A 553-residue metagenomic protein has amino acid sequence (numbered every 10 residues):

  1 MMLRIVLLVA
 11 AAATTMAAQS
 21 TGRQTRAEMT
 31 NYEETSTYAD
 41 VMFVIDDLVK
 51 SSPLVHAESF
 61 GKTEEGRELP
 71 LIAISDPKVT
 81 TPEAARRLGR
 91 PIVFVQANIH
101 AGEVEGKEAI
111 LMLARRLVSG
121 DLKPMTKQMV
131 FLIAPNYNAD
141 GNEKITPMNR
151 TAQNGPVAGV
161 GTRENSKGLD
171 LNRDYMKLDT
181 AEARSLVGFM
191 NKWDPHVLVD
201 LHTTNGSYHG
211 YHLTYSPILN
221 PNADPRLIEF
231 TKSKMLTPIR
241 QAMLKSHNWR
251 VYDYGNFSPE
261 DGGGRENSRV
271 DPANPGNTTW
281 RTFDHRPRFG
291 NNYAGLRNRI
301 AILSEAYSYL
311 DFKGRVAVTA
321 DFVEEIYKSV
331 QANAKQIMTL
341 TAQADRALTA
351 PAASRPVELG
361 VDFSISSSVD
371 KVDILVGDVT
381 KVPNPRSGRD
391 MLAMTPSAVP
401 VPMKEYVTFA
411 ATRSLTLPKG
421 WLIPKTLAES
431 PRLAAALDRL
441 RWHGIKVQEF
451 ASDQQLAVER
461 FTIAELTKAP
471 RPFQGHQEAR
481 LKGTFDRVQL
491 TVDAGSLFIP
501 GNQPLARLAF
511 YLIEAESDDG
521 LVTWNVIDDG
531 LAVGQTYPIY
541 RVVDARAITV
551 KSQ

Functional and structural regions predicted by a protein language model:
M1-V9: Sec-dependent signal peptide recognition, specifically the positively charged N-region followed immediately by
V9-A18: Hydrophobic h-region of N-terminal signal peptides that target proteins for export in Gram-negative bacteria
A18-Q553: Structured catalytic-domain cores with a bias toward divalent-metal coordination
